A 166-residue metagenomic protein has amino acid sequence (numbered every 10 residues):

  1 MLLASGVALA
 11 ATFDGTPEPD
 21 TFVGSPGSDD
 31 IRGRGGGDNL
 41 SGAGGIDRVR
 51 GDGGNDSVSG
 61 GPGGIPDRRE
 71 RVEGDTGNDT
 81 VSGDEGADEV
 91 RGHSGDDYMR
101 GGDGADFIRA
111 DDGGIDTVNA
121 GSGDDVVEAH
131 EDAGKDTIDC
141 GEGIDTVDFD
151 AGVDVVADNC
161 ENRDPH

Functional and structural regions predicted by a protein language model:
M1-A4: Bacterial N-terminal signal peptides
G6-T12: Sec/Tat signal peptide C-region and signal peptidase I cleavage site
T12, D29-R32, E73, R109 (+2 more regions): Short glycine-aromatic motifs
G15-P17, G24, G33-G35, G42-G44 (+11 more regions): Glycine-centered beta-turn/loop sites at beta-strand termini
P17-P19, V118, I138, V156-A157: All-beta strand scaffolds that present successive hydrophobic residues in beta-strands
A129-H166: Leucine-rich solenoid repeat scaffolds
